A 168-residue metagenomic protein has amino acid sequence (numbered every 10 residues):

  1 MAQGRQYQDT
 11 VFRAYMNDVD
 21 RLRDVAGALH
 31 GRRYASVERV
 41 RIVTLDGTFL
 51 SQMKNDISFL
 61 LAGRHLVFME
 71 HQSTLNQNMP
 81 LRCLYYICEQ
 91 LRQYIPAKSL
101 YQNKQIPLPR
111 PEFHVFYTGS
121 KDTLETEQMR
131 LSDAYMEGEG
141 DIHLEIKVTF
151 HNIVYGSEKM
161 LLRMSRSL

Functional and structural regions predicted by a protein language model:
M1-L168: Conserved single-residue anchors adjacent to enzymatic active/cofactor-binding motifs
